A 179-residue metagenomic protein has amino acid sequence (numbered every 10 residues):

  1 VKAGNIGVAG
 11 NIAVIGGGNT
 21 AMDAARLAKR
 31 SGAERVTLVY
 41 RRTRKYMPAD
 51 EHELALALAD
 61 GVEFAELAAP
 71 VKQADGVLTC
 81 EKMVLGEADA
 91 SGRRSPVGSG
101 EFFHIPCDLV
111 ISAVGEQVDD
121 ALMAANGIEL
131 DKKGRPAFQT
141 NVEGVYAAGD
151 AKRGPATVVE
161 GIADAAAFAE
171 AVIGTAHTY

Functional and structural regions predicted by a protein language model:
V1-A9, R30-K132: A Rossmann-like FAD-binding core segment of flavoenzymes
V1-S31, L130-E143: Glycine-rich dinucleotide-binding loop and its adjacent helix/turn
I15, C107, A113-V114, N141 (+1 more regions): Short, well-ordered coil/turn residues at beta-beta hairpins and beta-strand->alpha-helix junctions within
G17, Y40-T43, D150: Cofactor-binding loop segments of dinucleotide-utilizing enzymes, especially the Rossmann-like FAD- and NAD(P)+-binding
M22, R26, A68, D108-S112 (+2 more regions): Feature representing long, continuous alpha-helical segments
A24, A148-Y179: A conserved FAD-binding loop/helix module that cradles the flavin
G76-L78, P136, V145: Hydrophobic residues embedded in beta-strands of well-ordered beta-sheets
